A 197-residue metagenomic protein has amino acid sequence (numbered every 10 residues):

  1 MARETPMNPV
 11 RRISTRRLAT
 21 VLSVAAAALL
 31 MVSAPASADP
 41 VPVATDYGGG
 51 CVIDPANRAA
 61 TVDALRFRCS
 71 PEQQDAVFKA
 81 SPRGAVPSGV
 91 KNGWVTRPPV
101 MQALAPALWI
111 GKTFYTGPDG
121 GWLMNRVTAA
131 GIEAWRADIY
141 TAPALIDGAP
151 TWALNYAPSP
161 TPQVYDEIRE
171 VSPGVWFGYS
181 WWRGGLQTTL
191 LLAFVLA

Functional and structural regions predicted by a protein language model:
R3-A38: Secretory targeting and sorting signals
P40-S172, W176-A197: Soluble ligand-binding/transfer domains with enclosed cavities or grooves
